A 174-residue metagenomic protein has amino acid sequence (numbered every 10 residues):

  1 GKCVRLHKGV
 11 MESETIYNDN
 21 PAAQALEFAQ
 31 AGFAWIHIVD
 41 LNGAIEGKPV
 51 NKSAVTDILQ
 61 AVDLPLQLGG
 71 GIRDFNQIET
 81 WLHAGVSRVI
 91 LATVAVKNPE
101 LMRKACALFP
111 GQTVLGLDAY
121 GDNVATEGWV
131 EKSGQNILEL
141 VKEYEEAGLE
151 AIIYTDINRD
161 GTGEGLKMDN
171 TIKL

Functional and structural regions predicted by a protein language model:
G1-S13, L82, V86-D160: Conserved anion-binding
H7-A29: Short catalytic helix/loop segments, enriched in acidic residues and glycine and frequently bearing histidine
N18-A22, K52, F75, V96-P99 (+2 more regions): Structural motif corresponding to alpha-helix initiation and N-cap regions
Q24-V39, A84, E146-G148, I152: Catalytic domains of carbohydrate-active enzymes, especially glycoside hydrolases
F28, I58, W81, A105 (+2 more regions): Generic structural signal for hydrophobic
F33-W35, D40-N42, D57-T93: Active-site beta->alpha loop and helix N-cap motifs at the rims of alpha/beta catalytic domains
W35-S53, T93, N98, I153-L166: Glycine-rich, proline-tolerant flexible connector loops at the mouths of alpha/beta enzymes
I45-G69, E100-D118, E164-L174: Alpha-helix-loop-beta-strand connector modules within alpha/beta enzyme cores
